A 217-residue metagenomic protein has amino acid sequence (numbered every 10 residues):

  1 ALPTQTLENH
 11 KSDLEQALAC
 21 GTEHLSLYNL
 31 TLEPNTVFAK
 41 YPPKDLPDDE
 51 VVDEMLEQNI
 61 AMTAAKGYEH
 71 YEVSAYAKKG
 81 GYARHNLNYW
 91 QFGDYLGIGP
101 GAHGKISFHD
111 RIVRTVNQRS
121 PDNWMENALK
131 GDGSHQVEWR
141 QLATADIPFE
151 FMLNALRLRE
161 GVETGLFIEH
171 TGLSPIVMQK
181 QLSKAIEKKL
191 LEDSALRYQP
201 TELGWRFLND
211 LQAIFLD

Functional and structural regions predicted by a protein language model:
A1-L173: C-terminal scaffold of the Radical SAM
L27, V73, M178, A195-L196: Residue-level detector of family-conserved "landmark" positions at structurally sensitive sites
G172-I186: Short amphipathic alpha-helical interaction segments
I186-L196: A short, conserved structural fragment
R197-T201: Minor-groove-contacting beta-hairpin "wing" of winged helix-turn-helix DNA-binding domains
L203-D217: Short, amphipathic alpha-helical interaction segments positioned at domain boundaries
